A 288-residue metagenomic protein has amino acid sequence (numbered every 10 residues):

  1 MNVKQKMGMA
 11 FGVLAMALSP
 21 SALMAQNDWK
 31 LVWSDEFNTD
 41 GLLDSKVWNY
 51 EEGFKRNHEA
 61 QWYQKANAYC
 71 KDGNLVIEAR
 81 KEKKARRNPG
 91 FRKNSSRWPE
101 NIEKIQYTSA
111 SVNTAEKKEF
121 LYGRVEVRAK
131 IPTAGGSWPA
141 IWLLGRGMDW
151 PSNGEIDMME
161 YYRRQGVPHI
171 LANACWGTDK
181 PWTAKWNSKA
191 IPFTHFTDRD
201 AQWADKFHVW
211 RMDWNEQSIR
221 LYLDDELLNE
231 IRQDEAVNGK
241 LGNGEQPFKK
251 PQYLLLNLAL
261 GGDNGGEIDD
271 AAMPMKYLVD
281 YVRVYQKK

Functional and structural regions predicted by a protein language model:
M1-Q26: Bacterial Sec-dependent N-terminal signal peptides
Q26-K288: GH16 jelly-roll
